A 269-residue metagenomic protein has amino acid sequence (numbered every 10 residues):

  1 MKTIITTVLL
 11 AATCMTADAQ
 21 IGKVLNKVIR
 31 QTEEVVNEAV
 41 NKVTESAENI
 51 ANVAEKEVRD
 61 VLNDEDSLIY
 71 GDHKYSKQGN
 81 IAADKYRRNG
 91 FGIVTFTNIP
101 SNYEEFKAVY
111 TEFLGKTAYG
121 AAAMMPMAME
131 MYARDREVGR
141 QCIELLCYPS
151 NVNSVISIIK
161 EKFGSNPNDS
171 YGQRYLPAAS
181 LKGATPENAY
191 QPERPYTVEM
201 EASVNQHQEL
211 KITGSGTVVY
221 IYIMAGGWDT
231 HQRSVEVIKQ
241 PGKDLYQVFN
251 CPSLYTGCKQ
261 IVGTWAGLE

Functional and structural regions predicted by a protein language model:
M1-I4, A19-Q20: Positively charged n-region of N-terminal signal peptides that target proteins for export
I4-T13: Sec-dependent N-terminal signal peptides
T13-A19: Sec/Tat signal peptide C-region and signal peptidase I cleavage site
I21-E65: Composition-driven recognition of long, low-complexity, acid-poor segments enriched in small hydrophobic and small
V58-Q78: Amphipathic, hydrophobic N-terminal targeting peptides for secretion and organelle import
D72-L181: Core segments of small alpha/beta cavity-forming domains
I156-G226: Surface-exposed, charged secondary-structure patches
Y220-Y222, G227-L268: Short beta-strand edge/turn micro-motifs at domain boundaries
